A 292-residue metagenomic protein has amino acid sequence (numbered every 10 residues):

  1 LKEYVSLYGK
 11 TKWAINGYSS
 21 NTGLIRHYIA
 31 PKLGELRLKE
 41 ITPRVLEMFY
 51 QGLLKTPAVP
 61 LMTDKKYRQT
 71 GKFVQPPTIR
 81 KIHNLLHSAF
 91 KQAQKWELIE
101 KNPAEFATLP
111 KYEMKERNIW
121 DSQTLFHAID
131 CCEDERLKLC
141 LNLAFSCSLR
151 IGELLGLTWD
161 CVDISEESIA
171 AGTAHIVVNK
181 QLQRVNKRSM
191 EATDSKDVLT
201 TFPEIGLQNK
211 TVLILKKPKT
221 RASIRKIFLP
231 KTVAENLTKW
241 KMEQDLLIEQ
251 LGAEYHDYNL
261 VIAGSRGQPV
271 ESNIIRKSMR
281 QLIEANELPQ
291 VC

Functional and structural regions predicted by a protein language model:
V5-W96, P269-I274, L288-C292: N-terminal core-binding DNA-recognition domain of tyrosine site-specific recombinases/integrases
L24, V45, P103-F106, T124 (+3 more regions): Ca2+-coordinating acidic residues in Ca2+-binding motifs
I29, L46, L86-A89, E97 (+5 more regions): Conserved hydrophobic/aromatic pocket- or pore-lining residues that grip, position, or stack substrates in active sites
P31, K111-E113, P218-S223, A263: Short glycine-enriched loop/turn motifs at secondary-structure junctions
A58-L61, D130, D134-L137, C147 (+3 more regions): Short, basic (Lys/Arg/His-rich) helix/loop patches that form interaction surfaces in the mid-to-C-terminal regions
V59-D64, Q69-P76, R80-I82, K95 (+5 more regions): Basic, Lys/Arg- and aromatic-enriched nucleic-acid-binding interface segment
K91-E100, K239-M242: Arg/Lys-rich amphipathic alpha helix in sigma70-family domain 2
L109, Q123-T124, L157-L246, H256: Conserved tyrosine-mediated DNA breakage-rejoining catalytic core shared by Y-recombinases
